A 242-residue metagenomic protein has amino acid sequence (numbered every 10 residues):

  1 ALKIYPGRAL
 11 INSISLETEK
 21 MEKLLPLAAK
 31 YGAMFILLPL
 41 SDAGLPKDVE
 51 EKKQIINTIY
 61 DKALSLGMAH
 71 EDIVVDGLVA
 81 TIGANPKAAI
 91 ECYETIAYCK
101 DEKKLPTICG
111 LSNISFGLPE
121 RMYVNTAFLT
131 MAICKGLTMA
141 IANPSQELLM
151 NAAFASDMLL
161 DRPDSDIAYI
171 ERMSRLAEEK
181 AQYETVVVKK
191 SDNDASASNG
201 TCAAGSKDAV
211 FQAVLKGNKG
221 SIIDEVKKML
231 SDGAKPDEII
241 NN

Functional and structural regions predicted by a protein language model:
L2-E71, T81-I108, S112-N242: ATP-dependent carboxylate/acyl-activation modules
L78: Short, well-ordered beta-to-alpha junction loops that form the rim of enzyme active sites and present histidine/acidic
